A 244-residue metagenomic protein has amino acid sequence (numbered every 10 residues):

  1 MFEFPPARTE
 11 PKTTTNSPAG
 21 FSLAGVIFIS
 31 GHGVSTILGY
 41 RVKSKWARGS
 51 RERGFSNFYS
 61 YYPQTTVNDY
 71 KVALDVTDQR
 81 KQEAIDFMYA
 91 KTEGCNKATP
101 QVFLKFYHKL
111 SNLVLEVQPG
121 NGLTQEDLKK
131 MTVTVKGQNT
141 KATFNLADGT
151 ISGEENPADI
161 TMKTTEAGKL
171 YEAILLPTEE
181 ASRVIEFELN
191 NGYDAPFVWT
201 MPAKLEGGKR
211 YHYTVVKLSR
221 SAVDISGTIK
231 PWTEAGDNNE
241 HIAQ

Functional and structural regions predicted by a protein language model:
M1-D127, A158-L170, E179, E206 (+1 more regions): Short, low-hydrophobicity acidic/polar segments
E10, L123-T165, Y213: Acidic/polar low-complexity flexible segments
I27-T36, N139-L146, G153, Y193-V198: Surface-exposed loop/edge segments in extracytoplasmic proteins
Y59, F103, N112-E116, T132-T134 (+2 more regions): Beta-strand secondary-structure signal
T164-M201: Extended serine/threonine-enriched, polar tracts that run as long, contiguous segments within proteins
A195-R220: C2-type phospholipid-binding modules
K217-Q244: Intrinsically disordered, low-complexity repeat and linker tracts
